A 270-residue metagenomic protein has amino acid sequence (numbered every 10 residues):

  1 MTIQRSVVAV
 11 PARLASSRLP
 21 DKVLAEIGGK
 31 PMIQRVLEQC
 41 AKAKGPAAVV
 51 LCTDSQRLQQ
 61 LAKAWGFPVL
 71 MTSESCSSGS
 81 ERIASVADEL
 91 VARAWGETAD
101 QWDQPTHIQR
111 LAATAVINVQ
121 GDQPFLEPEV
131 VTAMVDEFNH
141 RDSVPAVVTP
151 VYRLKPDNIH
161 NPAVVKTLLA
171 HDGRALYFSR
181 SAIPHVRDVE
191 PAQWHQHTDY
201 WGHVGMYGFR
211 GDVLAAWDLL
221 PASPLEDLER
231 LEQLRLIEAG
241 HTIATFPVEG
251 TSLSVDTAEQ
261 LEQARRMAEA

Functional and structural regions predicted by a protein language model:
I3-T53: N-terminal glycine-rich phosphate-binding loop and ensuing alpha1 helix
V8, V49-L51, V116, V147-V148 (+2 more regions): Hydrophobic/aromatic residues located in beta-strands of well-ordered beta-sheets within soluble catalytic
S17, I117, P124, T167 (+2 more regions): Residues that recognize and position ribonucleotide moieties
P46, L111-A113, D142-P145, H241: Short, high-confidence coil segments that cap the C-terminus of an alpha-helix and link into the following beta-strand
V50, Q56-D136: Short phosphate-binding loop-to-helix
L126-L220: Conserved core of the sugar-phosphate nucleotidyltransferase
W194-A270: Conserved alpha/beta core of the MobA/IspD/sugar-nucleotide pyrophosphorylase nucleotidyltransferase superfamily
